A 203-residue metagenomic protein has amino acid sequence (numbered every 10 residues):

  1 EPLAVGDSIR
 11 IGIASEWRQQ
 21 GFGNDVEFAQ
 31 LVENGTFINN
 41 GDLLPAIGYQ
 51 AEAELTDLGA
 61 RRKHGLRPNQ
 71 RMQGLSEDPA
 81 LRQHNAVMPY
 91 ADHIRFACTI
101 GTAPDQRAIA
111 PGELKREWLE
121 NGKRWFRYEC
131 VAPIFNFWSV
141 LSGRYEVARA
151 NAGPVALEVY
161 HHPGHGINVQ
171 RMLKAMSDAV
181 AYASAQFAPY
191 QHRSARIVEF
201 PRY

Functional and structural regions predicted by a protein language model:
E1, R10-W138, S142-R144: Extended, low-hydrophobicity, Ser/Thr/Pro/Gly-biased non-transmembrane segments
C98, E146-Y203: Juxtacatalytic substrate-recognition/specificity segment
